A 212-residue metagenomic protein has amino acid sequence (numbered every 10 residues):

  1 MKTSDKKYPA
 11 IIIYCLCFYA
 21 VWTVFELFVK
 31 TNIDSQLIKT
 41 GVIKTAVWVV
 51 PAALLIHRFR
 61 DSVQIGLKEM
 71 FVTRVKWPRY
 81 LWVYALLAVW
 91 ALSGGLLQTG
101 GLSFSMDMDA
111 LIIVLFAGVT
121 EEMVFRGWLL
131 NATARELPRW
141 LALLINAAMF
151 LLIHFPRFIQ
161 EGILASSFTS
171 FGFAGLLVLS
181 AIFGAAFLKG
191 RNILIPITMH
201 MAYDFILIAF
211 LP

Functional and structural regions predicted by a protein language model:
M1-Q64, A91, L141, I208-P212: N-terminal, membrane-interfacial amphipathic/helix-forming hydrophobic leader that caps and precedes the first
I11-C15, P78-A85, N146: Select subsegments of transmembrane alpha-helices in polytopic membrane proteins, especially boundary-proximal
K30-V42, F59-T120, R135, S166-F168: Juxtamembrane helix-loop-helix connectors linking adjacent transmembrane helices in multi-pass membrane enzymes
L55-R60, Q98-T99, P156, E161: Juxtamembrane/disordered regions of integral membrane proteins
W90, F104-P212: Transmembrane helix-loop-helix hairpins at the membrane interface of multi-pass integral membrane proteins
